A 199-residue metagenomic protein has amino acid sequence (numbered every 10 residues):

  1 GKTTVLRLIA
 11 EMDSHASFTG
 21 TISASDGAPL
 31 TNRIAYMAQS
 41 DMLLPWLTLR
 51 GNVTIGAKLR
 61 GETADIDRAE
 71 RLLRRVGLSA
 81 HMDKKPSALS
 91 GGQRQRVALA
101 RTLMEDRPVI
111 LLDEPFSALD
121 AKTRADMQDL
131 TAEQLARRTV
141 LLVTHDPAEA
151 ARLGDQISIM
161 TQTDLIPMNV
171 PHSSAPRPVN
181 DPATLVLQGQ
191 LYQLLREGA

Functional and structural regions predicted by a protein language model:
A10: Helix-to-loop junction immediately C-terminal to a conserved catalytic motif
A64-H81: Conserved ABC ATPase "signature" region
K85-L89, Q93: Conserved ABC ATPase signature
L99-A100: Hydrophobic anchor residue at the start of the ABC signature
M104-P108: A short, proline-enriched helix->beta-strand linker immediately N-terminal to the Walker B motif in ABC-type P-loop
R124-R137: Helical segment within the ABC ATPase nucleotide-binding domain
R137-T144: Conserved H-loop
M160-Q190: Conserved beta-strand-loop-alpha-helix hinge in the C-terminal portion of ABC ATPase nucleotide-binding domains
